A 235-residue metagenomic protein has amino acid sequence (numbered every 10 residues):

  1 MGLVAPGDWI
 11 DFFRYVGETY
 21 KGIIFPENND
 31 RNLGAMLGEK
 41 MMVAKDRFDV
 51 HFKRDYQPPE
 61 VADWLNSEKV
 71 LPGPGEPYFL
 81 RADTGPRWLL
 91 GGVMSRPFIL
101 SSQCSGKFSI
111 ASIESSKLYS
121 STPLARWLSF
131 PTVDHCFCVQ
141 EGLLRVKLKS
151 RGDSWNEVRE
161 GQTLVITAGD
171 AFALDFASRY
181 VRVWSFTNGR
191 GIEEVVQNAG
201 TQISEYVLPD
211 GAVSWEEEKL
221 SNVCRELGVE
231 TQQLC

Functional and structural regions predicted by a protein language model:
M1, C136-C138, R145-F172: Short acidic-glycine-tyrosine-enriched beta hairpin
M1-Y15, V165, A173, S178-N198: A short hydrophobic beta-strand segment most commonly corresponding to one strand of the jelly-roll/cupin
E18: Functionally critical alpha/beta secondary-structure elements and their flanking flexible loops that scaffold catalytic
K21-I23, T201-S214: Glycine- and charge-enriched low-complexity intrinsically disordered segments
F25-S120, S214-C235: A short, N-terminal "cap"/entry segment at the start of jelly-roll beta-barrel domains of the cupin/DSBH fold
I99-S109, L118-V139, R151-D153: A short beta-loop-beta micro-motif enriched in histidine and acidic residues
S112, L148-S150, F176, S185: Residue-level recognition of conserved beta-strand positions in structured domain cores
R159, F176, Y206-L208: Long, positively charged, glycine-interspersed low-complexity recognition regions
